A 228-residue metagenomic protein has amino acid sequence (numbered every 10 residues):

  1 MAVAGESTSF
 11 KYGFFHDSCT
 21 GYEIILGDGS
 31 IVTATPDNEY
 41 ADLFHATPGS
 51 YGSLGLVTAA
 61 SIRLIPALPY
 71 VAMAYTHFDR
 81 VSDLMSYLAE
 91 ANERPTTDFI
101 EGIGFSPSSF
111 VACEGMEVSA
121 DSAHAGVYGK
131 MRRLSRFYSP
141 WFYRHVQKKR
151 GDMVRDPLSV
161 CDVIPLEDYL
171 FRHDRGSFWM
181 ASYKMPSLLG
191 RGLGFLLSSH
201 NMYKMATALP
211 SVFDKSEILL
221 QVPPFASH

Functional and structural regions predicted by a protein language model:
M1-H228: Noncatalytic alpha-helical scaffold of FAD-dependent oxidoreductases
